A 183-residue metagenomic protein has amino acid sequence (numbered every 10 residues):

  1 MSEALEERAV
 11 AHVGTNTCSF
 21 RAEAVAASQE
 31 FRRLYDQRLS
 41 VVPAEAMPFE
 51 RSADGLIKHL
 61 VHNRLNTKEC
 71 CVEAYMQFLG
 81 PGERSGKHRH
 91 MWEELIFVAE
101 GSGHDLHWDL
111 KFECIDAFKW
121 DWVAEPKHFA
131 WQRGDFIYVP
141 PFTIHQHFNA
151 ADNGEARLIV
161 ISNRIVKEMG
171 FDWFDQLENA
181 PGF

Functional and structural regions predicted by a protein language model:
M1-C70, G86, W173-F183: A short, N-terminal "cap"/entry segment at the start of jelly-roll beta-barrel domains of the cupin/DSBH fold
K58, Y75-M91, L106-F112, P141: Conserved short histidine dyad/triad with adjacent acidic residue
A74-Q77, F136, F142, F148-A150 (+1 more regions): A structural feature that tracks compact, well-ordered secondary-structure segments with a strong bias toward
M76-Q77, K87-H88, E93-V98, H128-F129 (+1 more regions): His/acidic/aromatic-lined binding-pocket segments of jelly-roll/cupin-type domains and related regulatory beta-sandwich
S85-H88, D105-W108, H128-A130, V139 (+1 more regions): Short beta-strand His + acidic residue motifs that chelate non-heme Fe in jelly-roll/DSBH and cupin folds
M91-W120: Glycine- and acidic-residue-biased ligand/ion/polar-headgroup-sensing regions
L95-F97, Y138, N153-W173: A short hydrophobic beta-strand segment most commonly corresponding to one strand of the jelly-roll/cupin
L110-P141: Short acidic-glycine-tyrosine-enriched beta hairpin
